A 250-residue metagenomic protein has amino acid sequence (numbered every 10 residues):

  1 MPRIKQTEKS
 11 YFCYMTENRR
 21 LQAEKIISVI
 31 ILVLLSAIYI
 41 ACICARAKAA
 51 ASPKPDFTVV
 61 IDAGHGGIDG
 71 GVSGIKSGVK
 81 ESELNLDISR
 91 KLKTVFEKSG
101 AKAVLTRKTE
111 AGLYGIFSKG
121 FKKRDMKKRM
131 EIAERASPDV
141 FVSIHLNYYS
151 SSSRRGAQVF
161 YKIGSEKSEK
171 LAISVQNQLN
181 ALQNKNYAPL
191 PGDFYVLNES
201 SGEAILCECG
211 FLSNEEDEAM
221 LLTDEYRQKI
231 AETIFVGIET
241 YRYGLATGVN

Functional and structural regions predicted by a protein language model:
M1-E24: N-terminal Lys/Arg-rich, disordered targeting/topogenic segments
P2-I4, L84, A101: Extracytoplasmic glycan-interaction modules
Q6-K9, L34, P189: Alpha-helical structural elements
T16-I30, A37-K54, V79, L86-N250: Active-site-proximal helix/loop segments of hydrolytic enzymes
F57-G78: Short glycine-rich His-centered loop
